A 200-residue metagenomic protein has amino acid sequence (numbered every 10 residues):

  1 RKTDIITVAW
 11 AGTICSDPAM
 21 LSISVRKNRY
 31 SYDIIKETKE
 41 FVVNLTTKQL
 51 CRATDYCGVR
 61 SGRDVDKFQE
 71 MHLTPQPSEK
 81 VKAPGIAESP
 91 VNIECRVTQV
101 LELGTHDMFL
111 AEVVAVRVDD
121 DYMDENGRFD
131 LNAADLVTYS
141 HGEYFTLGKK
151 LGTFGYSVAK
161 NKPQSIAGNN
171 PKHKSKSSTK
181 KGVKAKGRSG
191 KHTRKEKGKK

Functional and structural regions predicted by a protein language model:
K2-K200: Basic, polyanion-binding surface patches
